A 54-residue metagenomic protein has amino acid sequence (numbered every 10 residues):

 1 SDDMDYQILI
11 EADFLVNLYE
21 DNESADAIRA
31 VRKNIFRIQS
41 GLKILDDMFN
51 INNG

Functional and structural regions predicted by a protein language model:
S1-G54: Divalent metal-dependent phosphate-bond-processing catalytic cores, especially two-metal-ion Mg2+/Mn2+ enzymes that act
